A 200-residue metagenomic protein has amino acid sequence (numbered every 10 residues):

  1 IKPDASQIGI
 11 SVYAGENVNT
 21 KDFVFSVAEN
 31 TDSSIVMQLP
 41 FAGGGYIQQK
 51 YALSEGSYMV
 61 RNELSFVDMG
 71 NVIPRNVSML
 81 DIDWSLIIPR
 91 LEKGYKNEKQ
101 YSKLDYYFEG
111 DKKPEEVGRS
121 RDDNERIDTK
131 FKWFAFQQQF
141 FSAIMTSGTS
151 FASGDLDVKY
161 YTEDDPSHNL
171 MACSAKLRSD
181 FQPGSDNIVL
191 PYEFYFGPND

Functional and structural regions predicted by a protein language model:
I1-D200: Soluble non-transmembrane domains of integral membrane proteins
